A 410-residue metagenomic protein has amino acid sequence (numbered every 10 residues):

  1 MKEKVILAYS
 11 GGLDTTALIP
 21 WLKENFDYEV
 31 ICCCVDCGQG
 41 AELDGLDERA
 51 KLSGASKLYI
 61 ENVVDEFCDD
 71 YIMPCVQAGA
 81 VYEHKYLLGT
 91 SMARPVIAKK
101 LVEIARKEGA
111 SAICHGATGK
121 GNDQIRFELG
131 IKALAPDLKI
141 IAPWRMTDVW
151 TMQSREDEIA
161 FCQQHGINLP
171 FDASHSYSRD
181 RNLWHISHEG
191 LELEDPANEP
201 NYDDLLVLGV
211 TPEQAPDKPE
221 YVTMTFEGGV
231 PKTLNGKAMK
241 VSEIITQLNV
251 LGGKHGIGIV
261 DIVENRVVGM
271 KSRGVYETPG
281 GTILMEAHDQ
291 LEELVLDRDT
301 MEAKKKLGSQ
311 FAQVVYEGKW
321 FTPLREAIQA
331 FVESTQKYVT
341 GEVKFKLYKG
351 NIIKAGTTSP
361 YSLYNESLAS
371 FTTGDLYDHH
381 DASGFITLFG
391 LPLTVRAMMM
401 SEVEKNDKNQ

Functional and structural regions predicted by a protein language model:
K2-Q410: Nucleotide-activated chemistry modules centered on ATP-dependent adenylation/adenylyltransferase
